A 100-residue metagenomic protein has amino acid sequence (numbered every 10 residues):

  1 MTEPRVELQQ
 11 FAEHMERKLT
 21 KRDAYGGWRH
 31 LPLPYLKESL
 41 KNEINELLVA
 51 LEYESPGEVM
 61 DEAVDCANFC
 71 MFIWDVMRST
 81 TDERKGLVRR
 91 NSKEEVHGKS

Functional and structural regions predicted by a protein language model:
M1-S100: Flexible "arm" and connector segments at domain edges
